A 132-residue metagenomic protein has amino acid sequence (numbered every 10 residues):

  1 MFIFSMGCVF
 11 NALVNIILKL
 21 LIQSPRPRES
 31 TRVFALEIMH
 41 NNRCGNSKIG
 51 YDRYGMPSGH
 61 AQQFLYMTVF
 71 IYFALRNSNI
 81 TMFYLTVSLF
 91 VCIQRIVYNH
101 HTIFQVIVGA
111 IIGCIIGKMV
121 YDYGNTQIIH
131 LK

Functional and structural regions predicted by a protein language model:
M1-V14, V106: Interfacial segments of alpha-helical transmembrane regions
F2, K19, R28-R32, V106-V108: Generic marker of "main functional regions" within proteins
S5-M6, E29-F34, N46: Acidic, polar low-complexity intrinsically disordered regions
C8, A12-E29: Transmembrane alpha-helix/helix-exit interface in multi-pass inner-membrane proteins
F34-K132: Membrane-embedded catalytic cores of phosphoryl/pyrophosphoryl-handling enzymes
